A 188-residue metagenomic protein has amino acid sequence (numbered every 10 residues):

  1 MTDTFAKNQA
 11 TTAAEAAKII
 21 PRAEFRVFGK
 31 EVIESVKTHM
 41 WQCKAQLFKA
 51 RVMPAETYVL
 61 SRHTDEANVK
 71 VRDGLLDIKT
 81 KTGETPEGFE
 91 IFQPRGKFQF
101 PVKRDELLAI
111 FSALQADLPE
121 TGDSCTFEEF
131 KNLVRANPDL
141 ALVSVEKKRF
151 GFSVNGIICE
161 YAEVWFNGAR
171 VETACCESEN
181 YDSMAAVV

Functional and structural regions predicted by a protein language model:
T2-S153: N-terminal strand-loop-strand beta-hairpin
I20-R22, A169-T173: Short, solvent-exposed beta-strand edge segments and adjacent coil->beta transition regions
E24, E160, E177: Acidic-residue sensor for enzyme active/binding pockets
R72, A162-F166: Short beta-strand micro-motifs enriched in acidic
L76-I78, E172-C176: Intrinsically disordered, low-complexity regulatory segments enriched in Ser/Thr/Pro and charged residues
K148, I157, R170-E172: A short pocket-lining beta-strand/turn micro-motif at the edge of beta-sheets
V154-E163: Short, glycine- and small/hydrophobic-rich beta-strand elements in well-ordered beta-sheets
F166-G168, C175-V188: Mixed-charge, glycine-accented linear interaction segment located at domain edges/termini
